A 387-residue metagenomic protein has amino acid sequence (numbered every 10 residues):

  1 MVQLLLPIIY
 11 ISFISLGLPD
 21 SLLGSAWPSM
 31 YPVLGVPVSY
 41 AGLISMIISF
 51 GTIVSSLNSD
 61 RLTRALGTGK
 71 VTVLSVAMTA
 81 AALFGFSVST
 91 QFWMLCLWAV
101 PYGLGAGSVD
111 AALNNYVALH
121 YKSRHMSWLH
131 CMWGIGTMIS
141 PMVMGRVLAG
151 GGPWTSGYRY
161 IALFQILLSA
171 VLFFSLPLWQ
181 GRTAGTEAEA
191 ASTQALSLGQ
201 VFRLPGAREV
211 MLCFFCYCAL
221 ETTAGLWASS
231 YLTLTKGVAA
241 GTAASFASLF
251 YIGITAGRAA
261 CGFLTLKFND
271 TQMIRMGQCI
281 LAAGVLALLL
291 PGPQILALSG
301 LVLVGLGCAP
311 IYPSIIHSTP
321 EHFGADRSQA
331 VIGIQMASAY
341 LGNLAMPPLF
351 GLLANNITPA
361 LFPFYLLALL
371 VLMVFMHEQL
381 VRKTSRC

Functional and structural regions predicted by a protein language model:
L23-G24, P205-S248, I252-T255: Extracytoplasmic gate region of multi-pass secondary transporters
M30-Y31, L62-T63, V143-G152, L232-T233 (+2 more regions): Interfacial helix-cap and linker-helix signal at transmembrane-aqueous boundaries of multi-pass secondary transporters
G35, G67, V88-W93, G237 (+2 more regions): Helix-breaking motifs and short loop linkers at transmembrane-helix boundaries and internal kinks in secondary membrane
V54-W93: Conserved MFS/SLC helix-loop-helix module at the cytosolic interface between two early adjacent transmembrane helices
S55-G67, G257-N269, A354-N355: Helix-to-loop junctions at the C-terminal end of transmembrane segments in multipass secondary transporters
W98-M132: Cytoplasmic helix-loop-helix junction between adjacent transmembrane helices in 12-TM secondary transporters
L129-G181: Helix-loop-helix hairpin linking two adjacent transmembrane segments in secondary transporters
H322-P359: A late C-terminal transmembrane helix in Major Facilitator Superfamily
